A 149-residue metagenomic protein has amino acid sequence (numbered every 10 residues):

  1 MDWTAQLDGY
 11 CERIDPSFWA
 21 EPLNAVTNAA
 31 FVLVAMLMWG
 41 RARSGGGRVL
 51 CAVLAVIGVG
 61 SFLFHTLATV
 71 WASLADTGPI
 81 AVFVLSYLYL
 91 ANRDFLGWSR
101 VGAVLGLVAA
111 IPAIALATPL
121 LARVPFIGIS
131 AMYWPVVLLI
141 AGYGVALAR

Functional and structural regions predicted by a protein language model:
M1-R149: Multi-pass alpha-helical transmembrane bundles in non-GPCR membrane proteins that perform intramembrane catalysis
